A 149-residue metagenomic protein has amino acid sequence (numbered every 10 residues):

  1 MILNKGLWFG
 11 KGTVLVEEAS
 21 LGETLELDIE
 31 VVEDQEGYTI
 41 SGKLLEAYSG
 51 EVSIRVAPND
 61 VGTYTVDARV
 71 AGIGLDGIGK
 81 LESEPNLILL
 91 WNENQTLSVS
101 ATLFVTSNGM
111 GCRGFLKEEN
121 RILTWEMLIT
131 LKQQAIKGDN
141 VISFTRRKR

Functional and structural regions predicted by a protein language model:
I2, G6, G10-F104, Q134 (+1 more regions): Central antiparallel beta-sheet cores of small beta-barrel/beta-sandwich binding domains
S98, F104-T130, I136: Mixed-charge, glycine-accented linear interaction segment located at domain edges/termini
